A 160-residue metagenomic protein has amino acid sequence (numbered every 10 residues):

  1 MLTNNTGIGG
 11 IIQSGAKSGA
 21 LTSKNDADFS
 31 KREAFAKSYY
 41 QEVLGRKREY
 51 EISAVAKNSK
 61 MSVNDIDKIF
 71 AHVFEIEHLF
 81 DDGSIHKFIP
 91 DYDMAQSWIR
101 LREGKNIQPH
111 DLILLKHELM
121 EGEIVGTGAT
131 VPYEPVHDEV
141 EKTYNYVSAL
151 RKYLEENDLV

Functional and structural regions predicted by a protein language model:
M1, M120, N145: Residue-level marker of positions within ordered structural domains that often coincide with functionally constrained
M1-K68, L159-V160: Low-complexity, glycine/serine/proline-rich disordered segments that function as export/translocation leaders
I8-G9, E121-V125: A generic signature of intrinsically disordered, low-complexity regions enriched in glycine/proline and charged/polar
S14, Q108, L115-K116: Aromatic-residue detector
N25-D26, Y39-V43, S84-F88, H110-I113: A short, ordered amphipathic alpha-helix with a cationic face
E49, V55-K105, P109-H110, G126-V160: Metalloprotease/metallohydrolase-associated module, dominated by Zn2+-dependent proteases
I113-G122: Active-site recognition of the HExxH zinc-binding catalytic motif
